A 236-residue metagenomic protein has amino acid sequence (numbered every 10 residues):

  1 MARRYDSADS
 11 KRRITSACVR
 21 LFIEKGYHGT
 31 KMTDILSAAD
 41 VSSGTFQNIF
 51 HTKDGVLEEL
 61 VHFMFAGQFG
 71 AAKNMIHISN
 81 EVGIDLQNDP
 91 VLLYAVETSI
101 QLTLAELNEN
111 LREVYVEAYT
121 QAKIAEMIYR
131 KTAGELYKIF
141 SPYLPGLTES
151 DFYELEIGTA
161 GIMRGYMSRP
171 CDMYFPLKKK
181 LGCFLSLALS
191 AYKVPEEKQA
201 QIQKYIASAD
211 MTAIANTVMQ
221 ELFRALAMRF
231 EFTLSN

Functional and structural regions predicted by a protein language model:
D9-S10, V41: The short coil/loop that forms the "turn" connecting the two helices of the helix-turn-helix
K11-S16, H28-G29, I49-K73, H77: An amphipathic alpha-helix adjacent to DNA-recognition modules
R13-L21, I100: Pre-recognition alpha-helix immediately N-terminal to the DNA-recognition helix within helix-turn-helix or winged-helix
L21, K25-G55, E59: Helix-turn-helix
E59, K73-L111, K131: Hydrophobic alpha-helical connector segments
A72, V96, V116-S168, K179-S186: Amphipathic alpha-helical packing segments from all-alpha helical-bundle domains
R112-E117, K198-Q201: Short, hydrophobic secondary-structure boundary micro-motifs
K138, P142, S168, D172-N236: C-terminal peripheral helix-coil segments that are non-catalytic and often amphipathic
